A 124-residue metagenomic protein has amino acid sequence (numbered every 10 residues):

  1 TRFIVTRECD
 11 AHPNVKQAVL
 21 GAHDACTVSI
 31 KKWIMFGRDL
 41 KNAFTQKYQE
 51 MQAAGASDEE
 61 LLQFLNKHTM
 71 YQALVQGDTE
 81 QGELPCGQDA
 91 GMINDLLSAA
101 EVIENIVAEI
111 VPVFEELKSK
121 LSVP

Functional and structural regions predicted by a protein language model:
R2-P124: Conserved active-site-proximal phosphate/metal-binding subdomains
